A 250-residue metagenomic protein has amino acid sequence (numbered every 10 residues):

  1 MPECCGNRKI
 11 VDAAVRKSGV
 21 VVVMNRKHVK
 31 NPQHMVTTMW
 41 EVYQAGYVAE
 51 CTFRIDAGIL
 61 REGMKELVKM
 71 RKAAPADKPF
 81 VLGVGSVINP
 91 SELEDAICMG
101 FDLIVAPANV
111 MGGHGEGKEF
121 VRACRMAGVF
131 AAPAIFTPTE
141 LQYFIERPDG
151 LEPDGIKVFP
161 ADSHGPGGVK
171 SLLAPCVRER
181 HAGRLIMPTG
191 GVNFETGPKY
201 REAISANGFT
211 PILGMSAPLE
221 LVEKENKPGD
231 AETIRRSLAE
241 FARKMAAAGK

Functional and structural regions predicted by a protein language model:
M1-L82, S86-M99, N226-K250: Conserved N-terminal beta1-alpha1 strand-loop-helix module at the mouth
E3-A13, M187-T189, N193-G197, G214-L219 (+1 more regions): Active-site pocket-lining/capping segments in soluble small-molecule metabolic enzymes
M35-M39, M64, L93, G117-V121 (+3 more regions): Generic hydrophobic/aromatic pocket-lining and core-packing "Φ" positions
Y47-T52, F101-E116, K157-G168, N207-S237: Glycine-rich phosphate-binding active-site loops on the catalytic face of alpha/beta enzymes
V48-A57, P79-N89, F101-G115, F130-L141 (+2 more regions): Catalytic beta/alpha-barrel core
M70-K78, C176-A182, N207-G208: Short helix-capping segments at alpha-helix termini
N89-M99, P138-G150, V192-P211: Catalytic cores of alpha/beta
C124-F130, A182-L185: Short acidic, glycine/proline-enriched helix-loop-strand junctions
